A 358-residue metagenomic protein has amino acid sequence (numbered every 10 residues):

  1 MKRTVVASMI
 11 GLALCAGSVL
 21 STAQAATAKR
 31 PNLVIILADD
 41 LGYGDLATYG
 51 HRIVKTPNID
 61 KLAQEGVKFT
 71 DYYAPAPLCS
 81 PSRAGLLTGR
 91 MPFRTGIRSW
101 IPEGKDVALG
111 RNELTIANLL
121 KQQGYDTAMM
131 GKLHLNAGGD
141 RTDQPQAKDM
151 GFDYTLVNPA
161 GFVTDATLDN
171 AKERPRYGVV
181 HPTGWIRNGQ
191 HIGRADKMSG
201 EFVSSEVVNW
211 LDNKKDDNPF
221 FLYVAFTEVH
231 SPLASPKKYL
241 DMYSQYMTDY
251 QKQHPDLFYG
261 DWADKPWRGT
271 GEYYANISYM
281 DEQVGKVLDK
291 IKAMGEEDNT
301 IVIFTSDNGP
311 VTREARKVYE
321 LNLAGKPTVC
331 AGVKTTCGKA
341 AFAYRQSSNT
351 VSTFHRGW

Functional and structural regions predicted by a protein language model:
M1-T4: Positively charged n-region of N-terminal signal peptides that target proteins for export
A7-L14, A23-W358: Formylglycine-dependent sulfatase
